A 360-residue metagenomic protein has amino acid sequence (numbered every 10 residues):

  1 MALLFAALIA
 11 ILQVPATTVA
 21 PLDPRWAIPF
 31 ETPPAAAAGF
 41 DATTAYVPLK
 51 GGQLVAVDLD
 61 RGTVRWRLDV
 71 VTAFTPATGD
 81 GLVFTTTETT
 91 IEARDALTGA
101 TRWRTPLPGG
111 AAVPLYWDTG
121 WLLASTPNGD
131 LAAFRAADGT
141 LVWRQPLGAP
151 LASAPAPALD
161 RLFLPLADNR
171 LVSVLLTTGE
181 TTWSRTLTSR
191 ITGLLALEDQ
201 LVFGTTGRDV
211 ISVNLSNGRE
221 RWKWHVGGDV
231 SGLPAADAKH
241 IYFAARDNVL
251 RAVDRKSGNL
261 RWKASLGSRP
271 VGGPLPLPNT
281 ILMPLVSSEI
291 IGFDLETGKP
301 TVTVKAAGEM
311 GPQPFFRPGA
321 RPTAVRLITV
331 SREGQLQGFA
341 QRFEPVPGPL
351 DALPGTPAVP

Functional and structural regions predicted by a protein language model:
M1-I11: Bacterial N-terminal signal peptides
V14-T32: A short helix->beta-strand "capping" segment at the edge of beta-propeller domains
D23-I28, T63-L68, A100-T105, T140-Q145 (+5 more regions): A short beta-strand motif characteristic of beta-propeller blades
D23-W26, M283-A307: Short, positively charged, low-complexity/disordered linker segments
E31-Q53, L68-E92, T105-A132, Q145-V172 (+6 more regions): Repeat-blade elements of multi-bladed beta-propeller folds
D58-R61, D95-T98, R135-D138, L175-G179 (+4 more regions): Short loop/turn segments that connect beta-strands within beta-propeller blades
R342-D351: Short, charged low-complexity linker/loop segments at the C-terminal edge of domains
